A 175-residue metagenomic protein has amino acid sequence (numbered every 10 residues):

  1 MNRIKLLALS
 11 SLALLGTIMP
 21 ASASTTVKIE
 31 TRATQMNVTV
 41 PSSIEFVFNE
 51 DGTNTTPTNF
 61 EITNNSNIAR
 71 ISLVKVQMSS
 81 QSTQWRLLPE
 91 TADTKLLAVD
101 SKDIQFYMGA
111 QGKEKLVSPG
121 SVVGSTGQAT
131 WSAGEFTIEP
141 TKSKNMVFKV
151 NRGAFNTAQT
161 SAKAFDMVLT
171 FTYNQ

Functional and structural regions predicted by a protein language model:
M1-A8: Bacterial N-terminal signal peptides that target proteins for export
L9, M19-A69, A154-Q175: Short, polar/proline-rich extracytoplasmic segments that appear immediately after membrane translocation
S24-T25, T34-M36, K113-S132: N-terminal secretion-targeting helices of virulence/extracellular proteins, encompassing both classical Sec signal
S43, K75-Q81, N145-G153: Generic short beta-strand segments
F48-S125: Surface-exposed interaction patch
D51-T53, G120-D166, Q175: Exposed beta-sheet edge/beta-hairpin loop segments within beta-rich domains
